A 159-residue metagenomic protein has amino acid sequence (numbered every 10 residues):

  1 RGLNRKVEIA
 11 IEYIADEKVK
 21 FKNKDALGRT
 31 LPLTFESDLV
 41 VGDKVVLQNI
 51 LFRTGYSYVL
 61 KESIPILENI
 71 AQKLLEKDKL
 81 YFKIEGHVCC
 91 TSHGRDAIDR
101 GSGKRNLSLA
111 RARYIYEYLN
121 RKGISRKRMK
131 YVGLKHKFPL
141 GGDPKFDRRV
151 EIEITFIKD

Functional and structural regions predicted by a protein language model:
R1-E12, H87-D159: Periplasmic OmpA-like peptidoglycan-binding domain that tethers envelope proteins to the cell wall
R1-K83, R95, T155-D159: Periplasmic peptidoglycan-binding/tethering modules of Gram-negative envelope proteins
